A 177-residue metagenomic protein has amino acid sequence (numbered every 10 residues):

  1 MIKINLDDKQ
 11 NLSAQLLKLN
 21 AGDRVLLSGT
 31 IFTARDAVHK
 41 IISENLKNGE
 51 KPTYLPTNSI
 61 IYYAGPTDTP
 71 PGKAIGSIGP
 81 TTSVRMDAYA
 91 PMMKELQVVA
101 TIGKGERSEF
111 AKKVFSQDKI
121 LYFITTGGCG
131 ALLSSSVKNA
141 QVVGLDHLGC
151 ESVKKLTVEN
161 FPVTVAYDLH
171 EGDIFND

Functional and structural regions predicted by a protein language model:
M1, A140, E159, H170-G172: Extended interaction regions within the primary functional domain
M1-N11: Short, structured beta-strand/loop micro-motifs enriched in basic residues and often containing a Trp
K3, L26, T164-A166: Structured core elements
D8-Q10, I31, P66-D68, N160 (+1 more regions): A broadly conserved detector of short glycine/acidic/proline-rich loop/turn motifs that flank catalytic sites and bind
S13-K18: Short, surface-exposed secondary-structure edge patches
T33-A34, V38-F161: Feature captures the catalytic cores and cofactor-binding loops of soluble hydro-lyases/lyases that act on carboxylate
A90, T164-D177: Active-site/ligand-binding-proximal alpha/beta "capping" segment
